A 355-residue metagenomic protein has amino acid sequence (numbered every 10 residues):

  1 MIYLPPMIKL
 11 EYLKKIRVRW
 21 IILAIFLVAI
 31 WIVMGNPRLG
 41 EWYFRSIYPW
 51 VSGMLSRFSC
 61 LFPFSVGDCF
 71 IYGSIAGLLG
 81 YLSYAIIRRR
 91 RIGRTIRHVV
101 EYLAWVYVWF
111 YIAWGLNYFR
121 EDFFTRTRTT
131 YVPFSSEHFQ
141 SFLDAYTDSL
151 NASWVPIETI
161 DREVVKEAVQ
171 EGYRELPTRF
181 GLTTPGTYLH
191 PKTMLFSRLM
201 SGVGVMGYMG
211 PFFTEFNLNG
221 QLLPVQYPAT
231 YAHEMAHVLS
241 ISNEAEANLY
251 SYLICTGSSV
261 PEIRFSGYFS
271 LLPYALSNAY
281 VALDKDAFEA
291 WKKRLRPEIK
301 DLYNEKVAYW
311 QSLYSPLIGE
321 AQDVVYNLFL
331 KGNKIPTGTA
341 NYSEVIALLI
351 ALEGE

Functional and structural regions predicted by a protein language model:
I8-I22: N-terminal membrane topogenic signal
A24-Y84: Membrane-embedded alpha-helical segments of integral membrane proteins
G40-R45, G115-H138: Alpha-helical transmembrane signal-anchor/signal-peptide segments
P63, Y227-N248, Y252-L253: Active-site recognition of the HExxH zinc-binding catalytic motif
G77-Y84, R90-T125: Transmembrane alpha-helices and immediately adjacent membrane-cytoplasm interface residues in multi-pass integral
F139-L143, S242-A287: Post-HExxH zinc-binding segment in Zn-dependent metallohydrolases
V155-F216, G220, P224: Auxiliary, metal-adjacent structural segments of Zn-dependent hydrolase domains
E298-E355: Pan-zinc metallopeptidase signature
